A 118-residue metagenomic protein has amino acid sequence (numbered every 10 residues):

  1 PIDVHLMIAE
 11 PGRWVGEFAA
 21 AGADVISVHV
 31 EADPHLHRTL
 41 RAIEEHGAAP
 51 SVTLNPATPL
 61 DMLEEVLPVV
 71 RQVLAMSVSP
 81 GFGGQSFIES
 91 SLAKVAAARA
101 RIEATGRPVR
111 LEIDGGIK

Functional and structural regions predicted by a protein language model:
P1-I2: Short, structured active-site "lid" loops
M7: Donor/substrate-binding cores of folate-linked one-carbon enzymes
E10-E17, A23-R110: Conserved anion-binding
G116-K118: Acidic, divalent-metal-coordinating active-site segment for phosphoryl/phosphodiester hydrolysis, typified by short
